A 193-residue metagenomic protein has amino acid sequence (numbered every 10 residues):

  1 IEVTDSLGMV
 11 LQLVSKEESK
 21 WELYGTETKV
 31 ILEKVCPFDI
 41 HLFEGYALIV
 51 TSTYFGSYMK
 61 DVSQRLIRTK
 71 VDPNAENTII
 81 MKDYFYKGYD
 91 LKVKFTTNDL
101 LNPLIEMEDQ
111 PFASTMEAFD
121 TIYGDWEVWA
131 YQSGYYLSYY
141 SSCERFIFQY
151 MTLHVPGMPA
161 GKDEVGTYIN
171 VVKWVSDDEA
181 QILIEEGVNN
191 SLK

Functional and structural regions predicted by a protein language model:
I1, D5-K193: Ser/Thr/Gly/Pro-rich, low-complexity flexible regions
